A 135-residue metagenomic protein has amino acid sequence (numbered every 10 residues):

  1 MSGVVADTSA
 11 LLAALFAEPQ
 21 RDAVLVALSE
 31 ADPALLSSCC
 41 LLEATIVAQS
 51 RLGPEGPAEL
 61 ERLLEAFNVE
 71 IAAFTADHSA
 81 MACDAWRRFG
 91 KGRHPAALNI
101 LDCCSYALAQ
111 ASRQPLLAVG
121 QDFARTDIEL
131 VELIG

Functional and structural regions predicted by a protein language model:
M1-L36, Q49-R62, I134: Short, well-structured N-terminal submotif of metal-dependent ribonuclease cores
V4, P33-L35, F67-A72, P115: Short loop->beta-strand "edge-of-pocket" segments that line small-molecule binding or catalytic clefts across diverse
L11-L12, L41, F123-A124: A generic structural signal for short hydrophobic patches within well-formed alpha-helices
L28, E65, Q110: Anion (oxyanion) recognition and catalysis
E70-P115: Active-site neighborhoods of divalent-metal-dependent phosphate/nucleic-acid chemistry enzymes
Y106-G135: Acidic, PIN/NYN-like endoribonuclease modules and their adjacent C-terminal/linker elements
